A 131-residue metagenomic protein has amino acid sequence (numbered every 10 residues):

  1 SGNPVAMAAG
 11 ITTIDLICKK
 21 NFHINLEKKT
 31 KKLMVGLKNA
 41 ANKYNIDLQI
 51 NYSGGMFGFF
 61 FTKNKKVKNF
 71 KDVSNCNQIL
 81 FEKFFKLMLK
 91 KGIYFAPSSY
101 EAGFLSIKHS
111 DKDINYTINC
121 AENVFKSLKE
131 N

Functional and structural regions predicted by a protein language model:
S1-N131: Conserved N-terminal phosphate-binding loop of PLP-dependent enzymes in the Aspartate aminotransferase
